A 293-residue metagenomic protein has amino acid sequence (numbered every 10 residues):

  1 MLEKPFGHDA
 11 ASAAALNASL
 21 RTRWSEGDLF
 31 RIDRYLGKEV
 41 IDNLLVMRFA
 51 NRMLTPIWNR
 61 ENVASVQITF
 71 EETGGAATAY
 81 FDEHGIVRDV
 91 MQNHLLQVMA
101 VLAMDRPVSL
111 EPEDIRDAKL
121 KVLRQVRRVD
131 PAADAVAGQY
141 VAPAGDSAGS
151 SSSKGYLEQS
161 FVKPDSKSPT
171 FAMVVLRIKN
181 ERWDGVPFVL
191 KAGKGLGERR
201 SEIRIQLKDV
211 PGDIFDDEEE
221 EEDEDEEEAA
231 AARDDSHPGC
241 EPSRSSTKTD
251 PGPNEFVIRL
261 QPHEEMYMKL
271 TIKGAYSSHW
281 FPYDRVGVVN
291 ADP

Functional and structural regions predicted by a protein language model:
M1-L2, F6-P293: Secretory/organelle targeting and membrane-embedding segments
